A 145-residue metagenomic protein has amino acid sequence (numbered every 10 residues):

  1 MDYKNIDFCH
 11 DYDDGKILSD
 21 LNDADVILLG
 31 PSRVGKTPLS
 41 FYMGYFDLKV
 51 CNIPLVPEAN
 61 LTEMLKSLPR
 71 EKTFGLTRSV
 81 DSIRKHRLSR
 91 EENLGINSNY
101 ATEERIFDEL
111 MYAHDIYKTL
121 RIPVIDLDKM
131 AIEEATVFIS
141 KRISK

Functional and structural regions predicted by a protein language model:
Y3-D13, S98-A135: Small-molecule kinase domains that catalyze NTP-dependent phosphoryl transfer to phosphate-bearing small molecules
Y3-K49: Internal active-site segments that recognize and position negatively charged phosphoryl groups and nucleotide moieties
V50-L61: Short beta-strand-centered segment that lines the nucleotide-binding/catalytic pocket of NTP-utilizing
C51-I53, K72-L76, P123-I125: Hydrophobic/aromatic beta-strand patches that form the interior of the parallel beta-sheet core in alpha/beta enzyme
P54-L55, P123, K141-K145: Terminal helix/beta-alpha structural elements that buttress the NAD(P)+-binding lobe
P57-A59, S79-I83, A131-I132: Conserved nucleotide-binding/hydrolysis micro-motifs of P-loop NTPases
R70-D108: A glycine- and Lys/Arg-enriched "phosphate-lid" helix/loop adjacent to the NTP-binding pocket of small-molecule kinases
